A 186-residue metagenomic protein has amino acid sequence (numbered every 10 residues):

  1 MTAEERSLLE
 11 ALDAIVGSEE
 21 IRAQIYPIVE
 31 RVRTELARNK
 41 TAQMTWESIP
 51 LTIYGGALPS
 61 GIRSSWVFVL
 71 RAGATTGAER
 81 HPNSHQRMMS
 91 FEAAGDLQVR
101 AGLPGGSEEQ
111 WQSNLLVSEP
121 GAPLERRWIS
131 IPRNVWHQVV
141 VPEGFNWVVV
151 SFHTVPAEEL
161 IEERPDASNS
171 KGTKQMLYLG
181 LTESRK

Functional and structural regions predicted by a protein language model:
M1-I62, K186: A short, N-terminal "cap"/entry segment at the start of jelly-roll beta-barrel domains of the cupin/DSBH fold
G55-P59, T76-P82, M88-M89, V140-P142: Short histidine-centered beta-strand/loop micro-motifs that create catalytic or ligand/metal-coordination sites
G61-I62, A72-T75, A93-D96: Short, charged/polar surface micro-motifs in flexible loops or helix N-caps
S64-S65, S84-R87, R126, N146-W147: Short, surface-exposed beta-edge/turn micro-motifs
W66-R87, I131-R133: Conserved short histidine dyad/triad with adjacent acidic residue
G77-E79, L97-R100, I129-I131, H137-E143 (+1 more regions): Short beta-strand His + acidic residue motifs that chelate non-heme Fe in jelly-roll/DSBH and cupin folds
P82-G105: Glycine- and acidic-residue-biased ligand/ion/polar-headgroup-sensing regions
L103-G105, E109-P123, W136-K186: Double-stranded beta-helix
